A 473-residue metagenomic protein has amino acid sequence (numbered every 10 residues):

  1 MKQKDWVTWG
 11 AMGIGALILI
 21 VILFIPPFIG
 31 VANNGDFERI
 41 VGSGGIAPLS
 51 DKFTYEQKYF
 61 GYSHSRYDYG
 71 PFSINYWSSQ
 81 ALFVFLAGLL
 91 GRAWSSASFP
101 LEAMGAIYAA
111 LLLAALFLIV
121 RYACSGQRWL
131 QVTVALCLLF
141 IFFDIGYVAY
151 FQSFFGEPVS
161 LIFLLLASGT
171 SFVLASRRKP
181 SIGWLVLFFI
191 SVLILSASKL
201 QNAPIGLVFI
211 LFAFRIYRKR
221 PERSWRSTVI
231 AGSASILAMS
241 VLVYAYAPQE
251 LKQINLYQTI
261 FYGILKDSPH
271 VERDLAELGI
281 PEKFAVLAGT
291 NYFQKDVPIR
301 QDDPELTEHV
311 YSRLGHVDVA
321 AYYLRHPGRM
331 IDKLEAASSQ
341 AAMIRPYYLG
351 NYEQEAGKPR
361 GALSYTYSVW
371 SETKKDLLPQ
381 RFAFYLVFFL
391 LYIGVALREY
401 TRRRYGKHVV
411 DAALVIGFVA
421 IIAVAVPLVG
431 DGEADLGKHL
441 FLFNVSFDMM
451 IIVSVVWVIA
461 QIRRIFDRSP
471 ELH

Functional and structural regions predicted by a protein language model:
M1-P26, Q80-L265, K375-F466: Hydrophobic transmembrane helix bundles of membrane-integrated enzymes that assemble and modify cell-envelope
D5-G15, P26-N33, P269-D296, Q301-P304 (+1 more regions): Non-catalytic effector/regulatory segments
V21-R92: Extracytoplasmic loop-helix module adjacent to an early transmembrane segment
G35, H64-Y69, I119-G126, S338-L349 (+1 more regions): Alpha-helical transmembrane segments of integral membrane proteins, especially early/N-terminal helices
V41-Y69, P248-A356: Membrane-proximal stem/loop segments at transmembrane-domain junctions that anchor or position
Y62-G105, E305-V319, Y323, S371-L378: Individual transmembrane alpha-helix segments
L324, R329, K333-F388, G394-Y400 (+3 more regions): Membrane-proximal, non-transmembrane alpha-helical segments
F466-H473: Membrane-proximal cytoplasmic C-terminal regulatory module of class A 7TM GPCRs
